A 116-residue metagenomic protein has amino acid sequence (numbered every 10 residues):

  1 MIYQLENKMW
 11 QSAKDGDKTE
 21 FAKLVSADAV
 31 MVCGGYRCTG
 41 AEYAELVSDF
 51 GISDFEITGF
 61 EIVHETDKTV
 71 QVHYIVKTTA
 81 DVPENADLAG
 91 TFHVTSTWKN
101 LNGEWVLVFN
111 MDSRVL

Functional and structural regions predicted by a protein language model:
M1-D15, T19-K23, D28-L116: A beta-strand edge to alpha-helix "cap/lid" segment located at domain peripheries
